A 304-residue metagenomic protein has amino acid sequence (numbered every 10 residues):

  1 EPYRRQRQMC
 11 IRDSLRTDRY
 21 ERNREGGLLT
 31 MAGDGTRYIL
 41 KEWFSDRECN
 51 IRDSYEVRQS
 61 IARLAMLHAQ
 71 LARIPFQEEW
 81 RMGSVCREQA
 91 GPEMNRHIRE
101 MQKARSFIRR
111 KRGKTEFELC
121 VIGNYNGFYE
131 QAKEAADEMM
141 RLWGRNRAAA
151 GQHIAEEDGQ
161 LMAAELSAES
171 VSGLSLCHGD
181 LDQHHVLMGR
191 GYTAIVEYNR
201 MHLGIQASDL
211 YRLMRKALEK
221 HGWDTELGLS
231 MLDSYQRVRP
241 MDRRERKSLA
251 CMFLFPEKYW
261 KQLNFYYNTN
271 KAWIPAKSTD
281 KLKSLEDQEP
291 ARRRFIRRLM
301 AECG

Functional and structural regions predicted by a protein language model:
E1-I11: Single conserved hydrophobic/aromatic residue that forms the stacking wall/gate of nucleotide- or nucleobase-binding
S14-L28: Conserved HxN/HPN-centered segment at the entrance to the catalytic loop of eukaryotic protein kinase-like domains
G27-V57: Conserved structural core of kinase catalytic domains
R47-M82, G91: Conserved kinase catalytic-core helix
C49-R52, E79-L176, S230: ATP-dependent phospho-/nucleotidyl transfer catalytic cores
H184-L210: Catalytic activation segment of kinase domains across protein kinase-like and atypical kinase folds
A207-P240, F253-A272: Active-site activation/catalytic loop segments of kinase-like enzymes and analogous catalytic loops in related
W260-G304: ATP/Mg2+ or Mg2+-diphosphate-binding catalytic cores that bind nucleotide phosphates or diphosphates via glycine-rich
